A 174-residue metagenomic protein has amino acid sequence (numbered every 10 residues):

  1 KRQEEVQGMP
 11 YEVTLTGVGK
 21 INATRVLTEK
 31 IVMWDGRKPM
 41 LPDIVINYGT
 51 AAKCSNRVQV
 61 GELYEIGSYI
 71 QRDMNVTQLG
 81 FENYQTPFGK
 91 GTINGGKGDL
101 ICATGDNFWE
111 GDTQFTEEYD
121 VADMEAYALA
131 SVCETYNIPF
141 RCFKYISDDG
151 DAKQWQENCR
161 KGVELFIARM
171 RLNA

Functional and structural regions predicted by a protein language model:
K1-Q3: N-terminal beta1-alpha1 ligand-phosphate binding loop
E5-A174: Glycine-rich phosphate- or other oxyanion-binding loops that anchor nucleotides, phosphorylated ligands
